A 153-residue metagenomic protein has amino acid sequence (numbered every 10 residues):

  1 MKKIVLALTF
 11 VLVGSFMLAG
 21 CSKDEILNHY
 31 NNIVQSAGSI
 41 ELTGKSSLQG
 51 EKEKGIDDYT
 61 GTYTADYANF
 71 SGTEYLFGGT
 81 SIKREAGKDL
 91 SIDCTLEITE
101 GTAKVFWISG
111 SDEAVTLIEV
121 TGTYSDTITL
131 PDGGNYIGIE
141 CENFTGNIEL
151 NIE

Functional and structural regions predicted by a protein language model:
M1-V5: Positively charged n-region of N-terminal signal peptides that target proteins for export
M17-G20: C-terminal motif of bacterial Sec signal peptides marking the signal peptidase cleavage site
D24-S81, V115: Transition segment at domain starts
G61, P131-N135: A glycine-anchored, Pro-Gly-centered beta-turn/N-cap motif
N69-L90, T127-D132: Extracellular and analogous surface-interaction loops
K88-I98, I139: A short beta-strand element within beta-rich, extracytoplasmic domains of secreted/secretory-pathway proteins
E100-T116, I152-E153: Short, surface-exposed beta-strand/strand-loop-strand elements in extracellular ectodomains
E140-E153: Edge beta-strands of jelly-roll/beta-sandwich modules across compartments, strongly enriched in secreted/luminal
